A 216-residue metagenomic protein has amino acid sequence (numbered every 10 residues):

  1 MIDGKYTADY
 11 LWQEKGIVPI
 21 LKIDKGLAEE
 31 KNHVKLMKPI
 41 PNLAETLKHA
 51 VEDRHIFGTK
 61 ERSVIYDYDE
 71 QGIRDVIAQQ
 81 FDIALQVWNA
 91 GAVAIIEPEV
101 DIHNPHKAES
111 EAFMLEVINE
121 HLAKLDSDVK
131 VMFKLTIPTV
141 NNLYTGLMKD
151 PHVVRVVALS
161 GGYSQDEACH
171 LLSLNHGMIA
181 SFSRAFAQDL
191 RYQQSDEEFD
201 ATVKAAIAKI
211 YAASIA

Functional and structural regions predicted by a protein language model:
M1-F57, I65-Y68, V117-L135, T139-A216: Alpha/beta catalytic barrel-like cores
T59-I137: Eukaryote-skewed repeat-based solenoidal scaffolds used as protein-protein interaction platforms, primarily
